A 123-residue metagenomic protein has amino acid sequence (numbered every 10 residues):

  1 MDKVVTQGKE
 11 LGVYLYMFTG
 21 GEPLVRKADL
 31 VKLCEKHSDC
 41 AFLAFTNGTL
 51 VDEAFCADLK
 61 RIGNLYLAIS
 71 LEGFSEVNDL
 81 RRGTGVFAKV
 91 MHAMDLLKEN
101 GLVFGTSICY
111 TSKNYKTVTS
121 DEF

Functional and structural regions predicted by a protein language model:
M1-T19, R26-F123: Radical SAM/AdoMet-radical enzyme domain recognition
